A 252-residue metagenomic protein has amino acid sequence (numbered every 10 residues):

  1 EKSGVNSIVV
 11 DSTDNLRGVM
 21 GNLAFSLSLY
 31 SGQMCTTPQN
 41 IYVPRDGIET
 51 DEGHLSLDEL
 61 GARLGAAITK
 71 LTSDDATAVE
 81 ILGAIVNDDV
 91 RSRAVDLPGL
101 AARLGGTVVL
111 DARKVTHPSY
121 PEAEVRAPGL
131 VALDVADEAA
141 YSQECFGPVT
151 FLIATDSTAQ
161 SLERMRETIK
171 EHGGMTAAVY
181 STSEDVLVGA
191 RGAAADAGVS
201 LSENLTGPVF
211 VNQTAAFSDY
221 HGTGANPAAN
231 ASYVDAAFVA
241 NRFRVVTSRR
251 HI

Functional and structural regions predicted by a protein language model:
G4: Active-site glycine-centered loops adjacent to acidic/histidine catalytic or metal-binding residues that shape
S7-V10: Long, acidic and serine/threonine-rich low-complexity regions that are intrinsically disordered or marginally
S12-N15, R45-I48, L133-D137, T155-T158: Short loop segments at secondary-structure junctions
D14-Y42, E49, L55-T107, D111-A112 (+3 more regions): C-terminal segments
D137, S157-T158, L162, Y180-L187: FAD-dependent oxidoreductase catalytic-site/capping-region signature
F151: Active-site donor-binding acidic/aromatic loop of nucleotide-activated sugar and phosphosugar transferases involved
